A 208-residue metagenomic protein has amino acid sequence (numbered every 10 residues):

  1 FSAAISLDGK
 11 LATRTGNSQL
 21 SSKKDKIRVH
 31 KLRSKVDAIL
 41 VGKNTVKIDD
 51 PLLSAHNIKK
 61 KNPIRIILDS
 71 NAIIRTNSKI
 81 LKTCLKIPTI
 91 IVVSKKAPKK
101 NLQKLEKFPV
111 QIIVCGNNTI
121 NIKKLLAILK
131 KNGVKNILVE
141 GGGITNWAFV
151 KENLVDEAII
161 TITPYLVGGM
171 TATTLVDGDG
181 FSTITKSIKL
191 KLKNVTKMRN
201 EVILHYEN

Functional and structural regions predicted by a protein language model:
F1-N208: Enzymes that bind and transform nitrogen-containing heteroaromatic metabolites
